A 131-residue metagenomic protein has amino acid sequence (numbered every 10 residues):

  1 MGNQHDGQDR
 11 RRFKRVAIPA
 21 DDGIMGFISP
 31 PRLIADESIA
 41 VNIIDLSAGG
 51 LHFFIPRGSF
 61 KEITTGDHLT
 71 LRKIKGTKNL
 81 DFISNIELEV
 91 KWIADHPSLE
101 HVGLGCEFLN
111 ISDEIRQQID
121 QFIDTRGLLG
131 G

Functional and structural regions predicted by a protein language model:
M1-A48, F54-S59, Q121-G131: N-terminal helix initiation/capping motif
I18, I39, L69, S84-I86 (+1 more regions): Hydrophobic core residues within well-ordered beta-strands of beta-rich domains
D21-P31, T65-F82: Short conserved beta-strand and strand-loop elements enriched in small hydrophobics with frequent Asp/Gly
V41, I86-A94: Short beta-strand-centered aromatic/proline hotspots
L46, K91-D95, I111: Residue-level recognition of beta-strand microenvironments
L51-F53, A94-F108: Short, solvent-exposed secondary-structure boundary/capping segments
S59-K61, K78, H96: Short beta-strands and strand-coil junctions in structured, solvent-facing domains, enriched
I63-R72, G76, R116-G127: Extended Gly/Ser/Thr-rich low-complexity repeat segments, especially those forming or decorating extracellular
